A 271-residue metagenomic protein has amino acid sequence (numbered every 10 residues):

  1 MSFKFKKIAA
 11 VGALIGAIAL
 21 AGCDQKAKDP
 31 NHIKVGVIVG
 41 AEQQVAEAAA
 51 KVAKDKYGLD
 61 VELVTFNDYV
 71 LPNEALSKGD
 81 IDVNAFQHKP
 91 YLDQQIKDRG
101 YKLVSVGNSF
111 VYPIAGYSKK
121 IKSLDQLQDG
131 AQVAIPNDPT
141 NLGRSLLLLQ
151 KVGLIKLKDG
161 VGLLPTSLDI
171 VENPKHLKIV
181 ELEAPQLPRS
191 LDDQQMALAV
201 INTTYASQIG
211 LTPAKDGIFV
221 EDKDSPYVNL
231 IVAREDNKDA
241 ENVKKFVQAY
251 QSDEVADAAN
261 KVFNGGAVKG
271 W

Functional and structural regions predicted by a protein language model:
A19-G22: C-terminal motif of bacterial Sec signal peptides marking the signal peptidase cleavage site
D24-K26: Bacterial signal peptide processing site
H32, V39-V64, L71, A75-S77: Short, polar/charged alpha-helical segment
G40, N67-Y69, G79, V83-D93 (+4 more regions): Beta->alpha turn/N-cap motifs
V64-E74, V161-R189: Short helix-initiation/N-cap motifs at beta->coil->alpha
V106-I155, A256: A conserved helix-loop-strand patch within extracytoplasmic ligand-binding domains of the periplasmic binding
G107-S118, S207-Y250, K269-W271: Periplasmic-binding protein-like
G143-Q150, Y250-G270: Periplasmic-binding protein-like
